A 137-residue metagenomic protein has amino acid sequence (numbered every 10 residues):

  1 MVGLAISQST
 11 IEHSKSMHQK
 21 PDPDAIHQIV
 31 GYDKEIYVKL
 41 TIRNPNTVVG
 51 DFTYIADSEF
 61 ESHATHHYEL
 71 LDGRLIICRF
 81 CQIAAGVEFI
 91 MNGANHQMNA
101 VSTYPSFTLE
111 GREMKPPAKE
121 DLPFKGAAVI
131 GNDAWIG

Functional and structural regions predicted by a protein language model:
M1-I136: Domain-scale signature associated with acetyltransferase and cell-envelope carbohydrate enzymes
